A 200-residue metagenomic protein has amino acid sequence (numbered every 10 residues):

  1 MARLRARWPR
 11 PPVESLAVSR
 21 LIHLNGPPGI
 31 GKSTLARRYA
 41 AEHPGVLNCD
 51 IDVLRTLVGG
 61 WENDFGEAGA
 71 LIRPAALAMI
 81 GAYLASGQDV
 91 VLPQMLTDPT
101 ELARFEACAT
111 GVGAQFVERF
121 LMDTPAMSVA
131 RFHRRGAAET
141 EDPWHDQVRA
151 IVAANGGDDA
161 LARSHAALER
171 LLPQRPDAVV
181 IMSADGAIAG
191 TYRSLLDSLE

Functional and structural regions predicted by a protein language model:
M1-R20: Extreme N-terminal, non-catalytic leader segments that precede Walker-type/kinase nucleotide-binding cores
L24: Hydrophobic anchor at the beta1->P-loop junction of P-loop NTPases
P27: P-loop (Walker A) phosphate-binding loop of NTP-binding proteins
I30-S86: Conserved substrate/cofactor phosphate-moiety recognition/catalytic segment in nucleotide-dependent phosphotransferases
N48, F116-E118, P176-I181: Conserved beta-strand scaffold positions in the cores of enzyme catalytic domains, especially in NTP/NDP-utilizing
S86-V90, V117: Loop/turn-to-beta-strand initiation segments
V112-F132: Conserved phosphate-donor/acceptor-positioning beta-strand/loop module used by diverse small-molecule
A137-T191: Small-molecule kinase domains that catalyze NTP-dependent phosphoryl transfer to phosphate-bearing small molecules
